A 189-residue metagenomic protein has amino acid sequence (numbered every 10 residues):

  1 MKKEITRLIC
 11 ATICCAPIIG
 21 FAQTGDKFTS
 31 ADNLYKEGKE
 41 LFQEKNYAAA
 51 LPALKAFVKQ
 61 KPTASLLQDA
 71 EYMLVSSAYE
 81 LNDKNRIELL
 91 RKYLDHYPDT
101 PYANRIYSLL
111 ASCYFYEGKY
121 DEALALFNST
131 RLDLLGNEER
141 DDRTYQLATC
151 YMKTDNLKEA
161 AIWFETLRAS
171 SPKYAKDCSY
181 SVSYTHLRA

Functional and structural regions predicted by a protein language model:
F21-K55, K59-Y72, E80: N-terminal leader/linker segments that initiate helical-solenoid repeat arrays
T24-F28, V58-L67, L94-R105, R131-R143 (+1 more regions): Short solvent-exposed coil/turn linkers within tandem alpha-helical repeat scaffolds
T185-A189: Conserved small/polar residues in nucleotide/adenosyl-binding loops
